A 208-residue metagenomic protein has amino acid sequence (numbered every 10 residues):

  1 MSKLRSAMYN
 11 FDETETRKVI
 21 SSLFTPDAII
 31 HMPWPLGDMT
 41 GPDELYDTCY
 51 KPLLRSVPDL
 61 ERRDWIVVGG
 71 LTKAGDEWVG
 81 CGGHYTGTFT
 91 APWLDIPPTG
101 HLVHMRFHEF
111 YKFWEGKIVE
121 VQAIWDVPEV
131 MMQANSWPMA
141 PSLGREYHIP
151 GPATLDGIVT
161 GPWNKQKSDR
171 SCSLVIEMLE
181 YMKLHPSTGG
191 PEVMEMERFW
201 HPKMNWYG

Functional and structural regions predicted by a protein language model:
M1-G208: C-terminal and inter-domain tail/linker signature
